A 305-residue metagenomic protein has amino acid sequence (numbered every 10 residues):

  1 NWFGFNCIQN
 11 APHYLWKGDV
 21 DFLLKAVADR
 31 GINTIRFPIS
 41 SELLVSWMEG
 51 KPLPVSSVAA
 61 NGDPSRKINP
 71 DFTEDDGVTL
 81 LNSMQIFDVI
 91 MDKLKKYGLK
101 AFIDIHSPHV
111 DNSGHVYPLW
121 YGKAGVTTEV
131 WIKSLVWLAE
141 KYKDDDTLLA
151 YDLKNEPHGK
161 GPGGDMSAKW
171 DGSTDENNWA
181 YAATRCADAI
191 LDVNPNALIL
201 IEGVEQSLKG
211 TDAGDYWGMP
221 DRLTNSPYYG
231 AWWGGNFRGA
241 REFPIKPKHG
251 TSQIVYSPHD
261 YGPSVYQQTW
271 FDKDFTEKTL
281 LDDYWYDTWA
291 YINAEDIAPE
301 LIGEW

Functional and structural regions predicted by a protein language model:
N1-D19, E49-K51, T73-D76, K123 (+1 more regions): Acidic/histidine-rich helix-loop elements that form or flank divalent-metal/phosphate-binding sites at the catalytic
N1-I32, S56-K67, A139, K143 (+3 more regions): Proteins with a high burden of low-complexity, intrinsically disordered sequence enriched in S/T/G/P/A and R, requiring
W2, R66-K67, H115-P118, G164-M166 (+1 more regions): Generic detector of short, locally flexible boundary/turn motifs and exposed helical patches
F3-C7, T34, S41-V45, S107-D111 (+3 more regions): Solvent-exposed loop/turn segments at secondary-structure junctions within structured extracellular/periplasmic domains
Y14-I35, I39, L43-W47, K51-L153 (+1 more regions): An active-site-proximal structural segment forming one wall of the substrate-binding cleft that immediately precedes
E129-L149, K154-W305: Extracellular glycoside hydrolase catalytic/binding regions
